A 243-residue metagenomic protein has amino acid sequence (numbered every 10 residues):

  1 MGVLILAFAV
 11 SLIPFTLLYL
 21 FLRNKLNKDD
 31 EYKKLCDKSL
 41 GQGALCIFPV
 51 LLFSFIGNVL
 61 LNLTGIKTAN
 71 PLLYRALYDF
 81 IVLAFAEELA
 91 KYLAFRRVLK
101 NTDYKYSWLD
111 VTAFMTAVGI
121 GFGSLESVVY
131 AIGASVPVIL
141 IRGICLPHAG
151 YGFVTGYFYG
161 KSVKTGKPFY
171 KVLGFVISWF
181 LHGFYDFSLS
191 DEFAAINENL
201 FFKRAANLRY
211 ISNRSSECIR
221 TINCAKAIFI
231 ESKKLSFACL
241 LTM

Functional and structural regions predicted by a protein language model:
M1-M243: Hydrophobic alpha-helical segments at protein termini of multi-pass membrane proteins
